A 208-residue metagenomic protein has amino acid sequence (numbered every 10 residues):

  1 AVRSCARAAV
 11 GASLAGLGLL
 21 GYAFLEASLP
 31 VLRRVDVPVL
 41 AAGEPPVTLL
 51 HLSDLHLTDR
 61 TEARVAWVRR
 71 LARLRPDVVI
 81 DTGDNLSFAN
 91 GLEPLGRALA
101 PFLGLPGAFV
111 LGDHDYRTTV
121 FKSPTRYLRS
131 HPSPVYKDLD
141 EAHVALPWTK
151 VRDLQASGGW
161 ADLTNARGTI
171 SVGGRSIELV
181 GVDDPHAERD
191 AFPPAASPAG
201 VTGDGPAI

Functional and structural regions predicted by a protein language model:
A1-Y22: Hydrophobic alpha-helical topogenic segments used for membrane insertion/localization
A15-A98, T118: N-terminal active-site segment of His-dependent metallophosphoesterases
L32-D36, D162-A166, A195-A196: Alpha-helical scaffolding within the catalytic cores of extracellular/periplasmic polymer-degrading hydrolases
P38-L50, W160-A161, R167-L179, D204-I208: Beta-strand-turn-beta hairpins that frame and shape the catalytic cleft of phosphate-ester-processing enzymes
A41, H56, H114, T169 (+1 more regions): Residue-level detector of flexible, active-site-proximal loop/helix-junction positions within diverse enzyme catalytic
L52, T82, V110, V180-V182: Short hydrophobic segments within beta-strands
A63-S171: Core catalytic region of metal-dependent phosphoesterases/phosphodiesterases, especially metallo-beta-lactamase-like
L179-A207: Catalytic-adjacent loop/helix segments of enzymes that bind and process anionic phosphate/sulfate esters
